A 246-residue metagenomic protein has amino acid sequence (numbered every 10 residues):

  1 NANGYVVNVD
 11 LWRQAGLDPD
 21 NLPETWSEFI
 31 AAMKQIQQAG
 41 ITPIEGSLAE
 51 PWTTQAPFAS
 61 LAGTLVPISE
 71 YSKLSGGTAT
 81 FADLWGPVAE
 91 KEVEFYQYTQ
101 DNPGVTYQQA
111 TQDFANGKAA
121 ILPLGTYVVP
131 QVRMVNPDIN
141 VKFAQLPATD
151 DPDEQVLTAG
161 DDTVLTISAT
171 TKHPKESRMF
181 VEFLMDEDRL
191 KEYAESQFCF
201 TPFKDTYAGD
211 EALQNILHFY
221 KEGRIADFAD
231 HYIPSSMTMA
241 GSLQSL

Functional and structural regions predicted by a protein language model:
N1-W12, T42-P43, D153-L157, R224-I233: A structural signal for short loop-to-beta-strand junctions that line the ligand-binding cleft of periplasmic/secreted
N3, E28-G77, A119: Extracytoplasmic/periplasmic solute-binding protein
A15-D18, E90, Q97-Q100, M134-F198: Extracytoplasmic/periplasmic substrate-recognition and gating elements
L22, L65-P87, M134-N136, A148-V156 (+3 more regions): Short, solvent-exposed loop/beta-turn-alpha elements that line the ligand-binding surface or hinge of extracytoplasmic
E24-I30, N102-N116: Short helix-initiation/N-cap motifs at beta->coil->alpha
I30-I36, L74-P103: Glycine-centered hinge/linker elements that transmit conformational signals in sensory and ligand-binding systems
E45, A120-G125, K142: Paired acidic/hydrophobic, glycine-rich loop segments that form the ligand-binding mouth/hinge of periplasmic-binding
A159, T201-P202, N215-L246: C-terminal capping/gating helix-and-loop segments adjacent to ligand/active sites or protein-protein/ligand interfaces
